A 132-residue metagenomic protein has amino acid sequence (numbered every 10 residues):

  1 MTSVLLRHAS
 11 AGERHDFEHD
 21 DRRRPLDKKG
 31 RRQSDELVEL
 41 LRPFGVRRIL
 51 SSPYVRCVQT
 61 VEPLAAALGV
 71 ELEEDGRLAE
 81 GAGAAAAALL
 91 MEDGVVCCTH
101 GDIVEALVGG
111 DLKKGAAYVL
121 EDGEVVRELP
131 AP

Functional and structural regions predicted by a protein language model:
T2-A84, G110-Y118, P132: Active-site-proximal alpha-helix that buttresses catalytic centers in soluble enzyme cores
G83-L129: Active-site-adjacent alpha-helix immediately C-terminal to a catalytic or transition-state-stabilizing loop
